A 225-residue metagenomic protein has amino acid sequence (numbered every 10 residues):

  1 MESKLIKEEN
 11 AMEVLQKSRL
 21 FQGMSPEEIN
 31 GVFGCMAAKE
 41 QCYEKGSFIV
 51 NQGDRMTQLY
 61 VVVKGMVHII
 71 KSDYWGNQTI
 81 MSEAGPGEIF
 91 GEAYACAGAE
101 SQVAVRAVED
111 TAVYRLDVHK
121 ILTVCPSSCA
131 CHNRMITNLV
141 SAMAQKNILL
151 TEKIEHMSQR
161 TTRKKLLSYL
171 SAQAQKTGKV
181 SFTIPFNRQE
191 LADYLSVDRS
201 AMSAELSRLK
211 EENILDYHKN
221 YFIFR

Functional and structural regions predicted by a protein language model:
M1-A11, A93, L139-A142, K146 (+3 more regions): Long cytosolic regulatory regions associated with cyclic-nucleotide signaling
M1-K45, Y94-A95: Cyclic nucleotide-binding regulatory module and flanking cytosolic helices
M36, I80-V140: Cyclic-nucleotide recognition modules
G46, T57-I70, G85-G87: Glycine- and acidic-residue-biased ligand/ion/polar-headgroup-sensing regions
F48-D54: Short phosphate-coordinating micro-motif centered on Lys-Gly-acidic
Q102-V103, T123-A130, L149-S158, K176-K179: Short helix-to-loop capping/linker segments positioned immediately adjacent to catalytic or ligand/cofactor-binding
R160-K165, Y169-R225: Phosphate-/nucleic-acid-contacting segments
